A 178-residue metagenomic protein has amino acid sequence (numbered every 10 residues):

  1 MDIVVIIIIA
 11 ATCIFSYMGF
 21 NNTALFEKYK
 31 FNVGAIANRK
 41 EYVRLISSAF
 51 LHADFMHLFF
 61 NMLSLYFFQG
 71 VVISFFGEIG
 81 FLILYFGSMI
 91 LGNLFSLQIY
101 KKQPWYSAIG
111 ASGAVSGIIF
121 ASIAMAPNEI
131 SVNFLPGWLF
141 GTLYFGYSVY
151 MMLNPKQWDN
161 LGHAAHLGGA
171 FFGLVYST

Functional and structural regions predicted by a protein language model:
M1-T178: A detector for small-residue-rich transmembrane helices and their helix-helix packing motifs
